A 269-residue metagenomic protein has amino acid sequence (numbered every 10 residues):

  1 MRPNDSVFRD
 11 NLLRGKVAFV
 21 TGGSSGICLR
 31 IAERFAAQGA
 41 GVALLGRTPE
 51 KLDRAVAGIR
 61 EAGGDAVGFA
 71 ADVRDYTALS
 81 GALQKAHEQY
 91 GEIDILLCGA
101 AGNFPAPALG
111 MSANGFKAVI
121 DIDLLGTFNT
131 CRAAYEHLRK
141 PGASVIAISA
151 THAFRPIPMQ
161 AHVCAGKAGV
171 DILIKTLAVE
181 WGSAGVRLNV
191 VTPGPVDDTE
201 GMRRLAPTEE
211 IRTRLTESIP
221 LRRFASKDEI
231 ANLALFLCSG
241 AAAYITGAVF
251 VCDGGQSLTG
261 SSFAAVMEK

Functional and structural regions predicted by a protein language model:
R2-D10, R155, L235, T246-K269: Short C-terminal tail/terminal secondary-structure segment of NAD(P)H-dependent dehydrogenase/reductase domains
V17, S24-S25: Conserved glycine-rich cofactor-binding loop
Y90-G91, R223-C252, S257-L258: C-terminal substrate-recognition "lid" of short-chain dehydrogenase/reductases
L97, G182, R187, I245-G247: Short, small/polar-rich loop/turn modules that mediate ligand/substrate recognition or access, typified
P107-A108, S112-I120, I211, L215: Substrate-binding pocket helix/loop in short-chain dehydrogenase/reductase
C131, G166, I174: Active-site helix of classical SDR
E136, V179-S183, A243: Alpha-helical segment proximal to the catalytic Tyr-Lys
